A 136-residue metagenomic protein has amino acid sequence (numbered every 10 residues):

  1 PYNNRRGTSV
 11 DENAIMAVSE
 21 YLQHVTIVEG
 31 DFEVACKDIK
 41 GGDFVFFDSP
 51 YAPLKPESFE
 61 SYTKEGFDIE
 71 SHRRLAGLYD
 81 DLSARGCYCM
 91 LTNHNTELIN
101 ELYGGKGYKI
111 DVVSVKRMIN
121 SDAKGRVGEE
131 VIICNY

Functional and structural regions predicted by a protein language model:
P1, D43-V45, G66, L102 (+1 more regions): Intrinsic disorder/low-structure terminal segments
P1-E60, R74, D80: SAM-dependent nucleic-acid methyltransferase catalytic core
E60-G66: Short glycine-enriched, charge-decorated loop/helix-capping segments at active-site entrances that position
D68-Y136: Long, positively charged, glycine-interspersed low-complexity recognition regions
